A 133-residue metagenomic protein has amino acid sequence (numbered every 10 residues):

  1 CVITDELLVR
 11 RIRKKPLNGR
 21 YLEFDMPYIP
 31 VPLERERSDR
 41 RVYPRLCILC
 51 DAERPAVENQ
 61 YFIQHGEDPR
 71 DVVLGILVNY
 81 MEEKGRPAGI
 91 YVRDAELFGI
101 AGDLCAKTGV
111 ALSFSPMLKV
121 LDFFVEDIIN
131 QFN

Functional and structural regions predicted by a protein language model:
C1-N133: Secondary-structure boundary/capping micro-motif
